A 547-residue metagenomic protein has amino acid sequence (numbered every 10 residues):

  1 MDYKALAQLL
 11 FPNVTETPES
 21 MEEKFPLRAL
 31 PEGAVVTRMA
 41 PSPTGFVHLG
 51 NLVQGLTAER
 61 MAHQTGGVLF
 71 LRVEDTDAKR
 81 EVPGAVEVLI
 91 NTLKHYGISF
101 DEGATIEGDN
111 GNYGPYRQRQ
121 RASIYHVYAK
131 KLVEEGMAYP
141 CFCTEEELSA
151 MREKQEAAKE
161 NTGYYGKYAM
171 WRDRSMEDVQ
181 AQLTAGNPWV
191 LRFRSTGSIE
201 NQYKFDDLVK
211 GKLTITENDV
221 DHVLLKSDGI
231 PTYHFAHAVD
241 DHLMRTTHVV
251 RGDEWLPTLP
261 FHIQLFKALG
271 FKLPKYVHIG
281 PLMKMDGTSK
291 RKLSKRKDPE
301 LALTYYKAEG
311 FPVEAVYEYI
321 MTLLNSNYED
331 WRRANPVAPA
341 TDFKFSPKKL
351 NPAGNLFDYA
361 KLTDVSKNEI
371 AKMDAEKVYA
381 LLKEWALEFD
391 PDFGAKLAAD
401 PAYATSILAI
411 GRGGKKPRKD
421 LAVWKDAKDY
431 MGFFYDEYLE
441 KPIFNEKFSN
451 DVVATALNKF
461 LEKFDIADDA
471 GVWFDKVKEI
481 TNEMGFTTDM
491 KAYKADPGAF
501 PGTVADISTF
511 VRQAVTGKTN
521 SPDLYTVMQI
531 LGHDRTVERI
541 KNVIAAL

Functional and structural regions predicted by a protein language model:
D2-A157, P257-F271, A315: N-terminal Rossmann-like or analogous alpha/beta NTP/dinucleotide-binding catalytic cores that position adenine
P18, L93-F100, V133-P140, R152-Q155 (+9 more regions): A generic secondary-structure signal for well-formed alpha-helical elements
G33-R38, F70, D298-E300, P339-P347 (+1 more regions): Short amphipathic alpha-helical segments and their helix-coil junctions
T37-T44, F70-D75, L243-V249, E300-A302 (+3 more regions): Glycine- and acidic
A58, L89, L132, G136 (+8 more regions): Residue-level signal for inorganic ion chemistry
K131, Y139-H278, M283-K292, A302 (+5 more regions): Active-site cores that bind ATP or allylic diphosphates and position pyrophosphate for catalysis
L269-F448, T516-L547: Catalytic adenosine-cofactor/nucleotide-binding cores of aminoacyl-tRNA synthetases and other
K478-L531, R535: Helix-rich, typically C-terminal accessory recognition domains appended to large enzymatic cores
